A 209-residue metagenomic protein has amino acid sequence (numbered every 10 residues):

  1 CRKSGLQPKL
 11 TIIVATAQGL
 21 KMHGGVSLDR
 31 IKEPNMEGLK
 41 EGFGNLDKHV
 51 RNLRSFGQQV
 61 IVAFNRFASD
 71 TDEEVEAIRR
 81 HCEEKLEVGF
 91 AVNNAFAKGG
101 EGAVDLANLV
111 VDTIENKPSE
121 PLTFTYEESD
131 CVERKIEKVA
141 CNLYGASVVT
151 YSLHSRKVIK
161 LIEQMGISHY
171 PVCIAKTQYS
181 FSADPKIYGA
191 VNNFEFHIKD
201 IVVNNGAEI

Functional and structural regions predicted by a protein language model:
C1-A77, H81-I209: P-loop NTP-binding site
